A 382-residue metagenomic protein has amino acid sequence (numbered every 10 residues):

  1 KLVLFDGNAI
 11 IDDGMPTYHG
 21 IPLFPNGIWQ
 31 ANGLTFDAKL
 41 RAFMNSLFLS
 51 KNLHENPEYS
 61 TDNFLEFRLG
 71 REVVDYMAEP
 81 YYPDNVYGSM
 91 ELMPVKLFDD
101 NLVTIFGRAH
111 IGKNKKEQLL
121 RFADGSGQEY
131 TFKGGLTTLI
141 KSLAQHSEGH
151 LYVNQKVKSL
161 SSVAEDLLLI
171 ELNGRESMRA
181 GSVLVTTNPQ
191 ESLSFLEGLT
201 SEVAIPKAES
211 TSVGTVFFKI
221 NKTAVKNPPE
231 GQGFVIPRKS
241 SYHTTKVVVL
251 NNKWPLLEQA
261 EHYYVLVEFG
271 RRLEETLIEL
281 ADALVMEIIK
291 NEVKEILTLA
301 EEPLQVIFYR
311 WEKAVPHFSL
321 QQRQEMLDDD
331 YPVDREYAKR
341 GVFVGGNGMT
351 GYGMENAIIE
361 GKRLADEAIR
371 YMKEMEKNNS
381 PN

Functional and structural regions predicted by a protein language model:
K1, F5, Q155-V265, G270-E279 (+2 more regions): Mid-domain catalytic core of redox enzymes that form a hydrophobic substrate pocket/lid adjacent to a catalytic redox
K1-L53: Dinucleotide-binding Rossmann-like beta1-alpha1 core, especially the glycine-rich loop that anchors the ADP
G14, P229-E230, V247-N382: Conserved flavin/dinucleotide-binding core of flavoenzymes
A42-S159: Active-site/ligand-binding neighborhood in enzyme catalytic cores
L69-A78, E202-K207, T298-V306: Short, surface-exposed acidic
L151-V153, V185, V344: A structural signal for the hydrophobic beta-strands that form the central parallel beta-sheet of Rossmann-like
